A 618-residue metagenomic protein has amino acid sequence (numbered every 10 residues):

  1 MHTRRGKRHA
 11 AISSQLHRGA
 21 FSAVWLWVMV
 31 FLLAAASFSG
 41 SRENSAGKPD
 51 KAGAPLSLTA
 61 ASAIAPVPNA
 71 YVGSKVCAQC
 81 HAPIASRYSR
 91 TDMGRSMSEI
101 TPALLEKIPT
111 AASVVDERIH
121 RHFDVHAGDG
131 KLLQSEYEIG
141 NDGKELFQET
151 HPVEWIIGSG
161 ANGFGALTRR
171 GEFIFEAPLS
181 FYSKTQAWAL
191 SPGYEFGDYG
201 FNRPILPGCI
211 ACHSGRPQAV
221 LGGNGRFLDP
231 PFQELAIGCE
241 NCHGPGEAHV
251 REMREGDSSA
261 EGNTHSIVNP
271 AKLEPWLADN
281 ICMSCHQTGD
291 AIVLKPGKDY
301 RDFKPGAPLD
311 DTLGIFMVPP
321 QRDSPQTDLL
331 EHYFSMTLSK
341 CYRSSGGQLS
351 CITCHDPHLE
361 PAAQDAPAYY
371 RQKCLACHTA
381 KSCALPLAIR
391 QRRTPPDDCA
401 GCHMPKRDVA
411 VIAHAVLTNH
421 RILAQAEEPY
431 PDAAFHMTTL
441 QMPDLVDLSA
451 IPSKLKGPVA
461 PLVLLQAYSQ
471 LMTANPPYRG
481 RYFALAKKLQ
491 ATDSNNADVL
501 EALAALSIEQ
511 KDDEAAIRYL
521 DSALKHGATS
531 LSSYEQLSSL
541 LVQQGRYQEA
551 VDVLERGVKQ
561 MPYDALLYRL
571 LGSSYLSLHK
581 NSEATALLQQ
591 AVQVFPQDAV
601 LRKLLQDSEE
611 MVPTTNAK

Functional and structural regions predicted by a protein language model:
G47-P68, K75, P83-S159, G165-L167 (+3 more regions): Primarily the internal scaffold of c-type cytochrome electron-transfer domains, especially repeated/multiheme c-type
K488-L489, S522-A523, R556-G557, Q590-A591: Canonical positions in the second alpha-helix
S494, A528, P562-Y563, P596: Short coil turns that delineate tetratricopeptide repeat
D498-A502, S532-S539, L566-L570, A586 (+1 more regions): Alpha-solenoid helical repeat scaffolds
E509, Q543-Q544, S577-L578, D607-V612: Register position in tetratricopeptide repeats
